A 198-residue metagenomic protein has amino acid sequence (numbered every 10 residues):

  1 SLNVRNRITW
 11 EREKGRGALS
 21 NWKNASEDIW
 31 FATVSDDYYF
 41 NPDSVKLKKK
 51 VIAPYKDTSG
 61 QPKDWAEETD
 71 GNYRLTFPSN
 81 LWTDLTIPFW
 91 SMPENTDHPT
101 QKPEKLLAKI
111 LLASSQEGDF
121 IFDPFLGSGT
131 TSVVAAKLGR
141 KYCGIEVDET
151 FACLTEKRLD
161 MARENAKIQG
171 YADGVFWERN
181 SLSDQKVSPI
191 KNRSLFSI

Functional and structural regions predicted by a protein language model:
S1-L154, L195: Core catalytic lobe of class I
T150-I198: PRPP-dependent phosphoribosyltransferase catalytic core
